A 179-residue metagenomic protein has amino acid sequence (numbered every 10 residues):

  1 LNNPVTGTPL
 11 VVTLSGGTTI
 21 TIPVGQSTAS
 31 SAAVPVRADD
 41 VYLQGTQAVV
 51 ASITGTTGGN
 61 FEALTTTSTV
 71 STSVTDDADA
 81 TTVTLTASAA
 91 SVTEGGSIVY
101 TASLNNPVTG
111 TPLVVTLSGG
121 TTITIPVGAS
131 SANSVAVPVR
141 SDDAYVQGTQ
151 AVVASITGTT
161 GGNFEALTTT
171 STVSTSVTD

Functional and structural regions predicted by a protein language model:
L1-D179: Short boundary segments that mark the start of a structured unit
